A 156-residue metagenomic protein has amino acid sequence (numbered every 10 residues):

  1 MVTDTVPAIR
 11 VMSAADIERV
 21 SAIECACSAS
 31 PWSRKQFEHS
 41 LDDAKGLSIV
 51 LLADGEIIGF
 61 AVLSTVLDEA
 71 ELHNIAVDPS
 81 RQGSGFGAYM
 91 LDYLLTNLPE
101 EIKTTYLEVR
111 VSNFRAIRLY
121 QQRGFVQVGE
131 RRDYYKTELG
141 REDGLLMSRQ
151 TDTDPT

Functional and structural regions predicted by a protein language model:
V2-T3, P7, V11-S84, A88-L98 (+2 more regions): Acetyl-CoA-dependent GNAT
G46, E142-L146: Short hydrophobic/aromatic beta-strand or adjacent loop that forms the aromatic wall/cage of a ligand/substrate-binding
M90, N113-A116: Conserved short alpha-helix immediately C-terminal to the canonical SAM/SAH-binding motif I of Rossmann-like
L98-E108: Conserved GNAT acetyl-CoA-binding A-motif
Y106-E108, V126-E142: Conserved catalytic-core motifs of GNAT/GCN5-like acyltransferases
L119-Q121, R141-E142: ABC family nucleotide-binding domain
Y120, F125, M147: Conserved active-site tyrosine of GNAT-family acetyltransferases
